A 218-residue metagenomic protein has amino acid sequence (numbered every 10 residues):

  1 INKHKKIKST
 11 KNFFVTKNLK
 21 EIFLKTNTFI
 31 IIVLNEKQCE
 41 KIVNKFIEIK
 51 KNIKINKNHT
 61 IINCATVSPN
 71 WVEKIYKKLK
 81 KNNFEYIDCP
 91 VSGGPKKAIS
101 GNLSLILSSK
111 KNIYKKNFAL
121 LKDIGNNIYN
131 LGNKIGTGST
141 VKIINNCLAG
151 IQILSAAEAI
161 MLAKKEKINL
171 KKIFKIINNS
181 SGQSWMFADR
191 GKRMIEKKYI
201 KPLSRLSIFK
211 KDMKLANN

Functional and structural regions predicted by a protein language model:
I1-K11: NAD(P)-binding Rossmann-fold cofactor-contacting core
N12-N18: Conserved SAM-binding strand-loop segment of SAM-dependent methyltransferases
L19-L24, T28-I31, N35-L103: Rossmann-like NAD(P)(H) cofactor-binding subdomain of soluble oxidoreductases
T66-N146: Rossmann-fold dinucleotide-binding core
S100-L107, Y129, I135-E166, I176-D189: Active-site-proximal catalytic alpha-helix in oxidoreductases
L120, K171-N179: Beta-strand segments within the central parallel beta-sheet cores of soluble alpha/beta enzyme folds
S139, L148, W185-N218: Interdomain hinge/lid region at the active-site interface of Rossmann-like NAD(P)-dependent oxidoreductases
A157-M161, F174, I195, K214-N217: Amphipathic alpha-helical segments within well-ordered protein domains
